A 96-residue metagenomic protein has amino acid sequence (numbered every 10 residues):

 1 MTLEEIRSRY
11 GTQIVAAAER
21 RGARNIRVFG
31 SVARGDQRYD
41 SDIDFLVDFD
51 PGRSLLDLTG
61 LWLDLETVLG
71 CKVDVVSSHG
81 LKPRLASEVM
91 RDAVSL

Functional and structural regions predicted by a protein language model:
M1-N25, A33-Y39, D50-L96: Catalytic core of pol beta-like nucleotidyltransferases
V28: Conserved histidines in hydrophobic membrane contexts and catalytic metal-binding motifs
S41-I43: Change "...and in nucleic-acid phosphodiester-cleaving endonucleases..." to "...and in nucleic-acid processing enzymes
L46-D48: Short hydrophobic/aromatic beta-strand micro-patches that form the beta-sheet surface supporting nucleotide- or nucleic
